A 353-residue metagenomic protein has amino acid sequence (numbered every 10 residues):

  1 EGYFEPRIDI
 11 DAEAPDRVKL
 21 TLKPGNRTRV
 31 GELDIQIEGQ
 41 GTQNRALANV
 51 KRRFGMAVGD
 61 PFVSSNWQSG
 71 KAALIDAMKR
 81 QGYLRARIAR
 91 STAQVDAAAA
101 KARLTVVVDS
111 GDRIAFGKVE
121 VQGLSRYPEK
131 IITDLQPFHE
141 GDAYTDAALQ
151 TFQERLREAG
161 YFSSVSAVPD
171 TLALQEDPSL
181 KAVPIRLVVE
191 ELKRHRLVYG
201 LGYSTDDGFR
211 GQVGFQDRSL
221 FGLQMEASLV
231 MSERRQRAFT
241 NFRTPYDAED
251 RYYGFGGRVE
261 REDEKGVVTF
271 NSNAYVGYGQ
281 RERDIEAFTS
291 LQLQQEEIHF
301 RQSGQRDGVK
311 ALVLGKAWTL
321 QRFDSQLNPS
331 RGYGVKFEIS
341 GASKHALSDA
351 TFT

Functional and structural regions predicted by a protein language model:
E1-P184, G208-R210: Interaction-mediating elements
Y3-R7, R85-R87, G211, T269-N271 (+2 more regions): Amphipathic hydrophobic-ligand
T21-G25, Q36, D109, Q122 (+5 more regions): Solvent-exposed residues in well-ordered beta-strands and their adjoining turns, especially edge/terminal strands
I37-G39, E140, R261-D263, G341-H345: A generic structural motif
Q40-N49, T145-K336: Gram-negative/organellar outer-membrane beta-barrel architecture
D96-A97, E176, Q326-N328, H345-D349: Short, solvent-exposed beta-strand/turn "edge" segments of beta-rich domains on protein surfaces
G111, R126, L192-R194, S204 (+1 more regions): Short, glycine-/Ser/Thr-/acidic-enriched flexible segments
S272, Y333-S343, D349-T353: Transmembrane beta-barrel strand/turn architecture of Gram-negative outer membrane proteins
